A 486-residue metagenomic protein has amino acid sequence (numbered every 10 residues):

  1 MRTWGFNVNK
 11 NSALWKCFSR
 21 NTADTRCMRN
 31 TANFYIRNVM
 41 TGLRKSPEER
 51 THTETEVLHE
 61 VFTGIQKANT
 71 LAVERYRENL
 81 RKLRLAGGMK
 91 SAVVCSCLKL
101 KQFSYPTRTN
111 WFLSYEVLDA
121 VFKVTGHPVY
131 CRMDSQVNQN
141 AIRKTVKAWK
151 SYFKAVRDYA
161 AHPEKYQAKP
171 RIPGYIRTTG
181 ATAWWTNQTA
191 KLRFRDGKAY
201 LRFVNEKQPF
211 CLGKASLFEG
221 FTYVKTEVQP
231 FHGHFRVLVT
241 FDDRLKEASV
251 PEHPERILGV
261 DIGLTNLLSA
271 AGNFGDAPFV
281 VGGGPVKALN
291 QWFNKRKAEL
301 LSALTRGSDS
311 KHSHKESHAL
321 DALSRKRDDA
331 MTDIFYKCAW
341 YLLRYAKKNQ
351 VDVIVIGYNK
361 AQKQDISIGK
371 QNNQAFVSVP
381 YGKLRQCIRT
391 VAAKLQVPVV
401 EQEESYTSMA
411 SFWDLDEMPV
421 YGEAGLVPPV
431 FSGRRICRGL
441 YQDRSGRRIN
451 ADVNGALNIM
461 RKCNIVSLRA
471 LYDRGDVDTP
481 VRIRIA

Functional and structural regions predicted by a protein language model:
M1-K16, T305-K315: Short, charged, low-complexity amphipathic alpha-helix
W4-T107: N-terminal cap/recognition module
W4-V8, Q208-A215, F279-G284, L415: Generic detection of short hydrophobic beta-strand segments and adjacent strand-loop junctions
C17, N21, M133, V137-K144 (+4 more regions): Short amphipathic alpha-helical segments
T25, I65, A141-W149, L320-R327 (+1 more regions): Short amphipathic alpha-helical coiled-coil/interface segments
A32, N140-Y152, V453-C463: Stable alpha-helical structural segments in soluble proteins, enriched in small hydrophobic residues
F62-F231, Q374, S378: Acidic carboxylate diad motif detector
G233-A486: Positively charged, helix-rich recognition surfaces that bind polyanionic ligands
